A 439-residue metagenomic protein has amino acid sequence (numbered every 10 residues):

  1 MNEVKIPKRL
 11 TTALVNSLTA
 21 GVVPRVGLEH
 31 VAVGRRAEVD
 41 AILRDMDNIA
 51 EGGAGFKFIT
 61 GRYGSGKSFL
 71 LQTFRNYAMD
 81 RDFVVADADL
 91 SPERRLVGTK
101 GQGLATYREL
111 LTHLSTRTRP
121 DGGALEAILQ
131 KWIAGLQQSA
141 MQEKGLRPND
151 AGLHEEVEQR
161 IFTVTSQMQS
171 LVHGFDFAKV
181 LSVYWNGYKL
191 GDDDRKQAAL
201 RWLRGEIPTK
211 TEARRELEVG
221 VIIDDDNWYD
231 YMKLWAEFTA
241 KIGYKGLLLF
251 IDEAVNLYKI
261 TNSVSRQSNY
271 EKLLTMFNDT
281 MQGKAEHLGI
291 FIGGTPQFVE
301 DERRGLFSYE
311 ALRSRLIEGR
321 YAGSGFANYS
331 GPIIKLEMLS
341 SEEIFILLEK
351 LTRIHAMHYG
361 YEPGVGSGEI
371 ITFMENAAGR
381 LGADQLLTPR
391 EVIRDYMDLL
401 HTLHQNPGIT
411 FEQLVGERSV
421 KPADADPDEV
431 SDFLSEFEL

Functional and structural regions predicted by a protein language model:
M1-G55, I409-L439: A short, basic N-terminal segment
V4-R9, R195-S367: The catalytic "switch" region of P-loop NTPases
L10, G34, E38, G55 (+12 more regions): Helical mechanochemical/support elements of P-loop NTPase systems and associated helical scaffolds
L43, R75, Y107, L111 (+4 more regions): Short, well-ordered alpha-helical packing segments
F58, S65, F69-I242, H404-G408: P-loop NTPase nucleotide-binding core
Y63-S68, V255-N256, T388: Gly/Ser/Thr-rich loops at beta-strand to alpha-helix junctions that form or flank small-molecule/cofactor-binding
V183-R201, G323-A327, E337-L439: C-terminal alpha-helical "lid" subdomain
